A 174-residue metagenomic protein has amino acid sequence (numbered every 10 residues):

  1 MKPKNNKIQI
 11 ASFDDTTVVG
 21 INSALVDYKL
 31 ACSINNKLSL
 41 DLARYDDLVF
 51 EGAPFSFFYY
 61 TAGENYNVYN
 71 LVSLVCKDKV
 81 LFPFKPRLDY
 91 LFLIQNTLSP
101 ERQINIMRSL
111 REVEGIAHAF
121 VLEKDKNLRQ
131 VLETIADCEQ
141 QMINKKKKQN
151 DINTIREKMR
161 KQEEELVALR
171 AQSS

Functional and structural regions predicted by a protein language model:
K2, A53-Y90, L98: Long, continuous compositionally biased terminal/linker segments
N6-D27: Terminal, regulation- and interaction-focused segments at domain boundaries
T16-S23, D89-L98: Short cationic amphipathic helices and targeting signals
V26-Y66: Short, well-structured hydrophobic secondary-structure segments
S33-K37, I104-E112: Short amphipathic alpha-helices in soluble, non-transmembrane regions that often serve as interface/regulatory elements
L42-Y45, V49-A53, V68-L71, V75 (+3 more regions): Acidic, serine/threonine-rich, charge-biased low-complexity segments in large eukaryotic scaffold/adaptor proteins
R44, V80-P86, G115-K124: Conserved short beta-strand edge segments in small beta-sheet-based binding/regulatory domains
R108-S174: Glycine-rich, aromatic-bearing surface loops/beta-hairpins
